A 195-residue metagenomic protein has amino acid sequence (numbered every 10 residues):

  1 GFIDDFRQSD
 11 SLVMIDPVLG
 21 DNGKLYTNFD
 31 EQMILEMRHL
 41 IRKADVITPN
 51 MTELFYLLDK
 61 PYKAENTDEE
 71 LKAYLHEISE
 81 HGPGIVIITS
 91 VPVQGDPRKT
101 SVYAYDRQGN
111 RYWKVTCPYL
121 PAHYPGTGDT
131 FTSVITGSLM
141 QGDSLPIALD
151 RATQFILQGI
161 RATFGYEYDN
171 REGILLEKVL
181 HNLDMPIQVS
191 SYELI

Functional and structural regions predicted by a protein language model:
G1-H39: Glycine/small-residue-rich loop that forms an oxyanion/phosphate-binding "nest" at active or ligand-binding sites
L19-D21, E53, S90-Q94, P118-P121 (+1 more regions): Glycine-rich beta-alpha junction loops
T27-Y112: Conserved phosphate/ATP/ADP-binding segment of small-molecule kinases
Y56, H123-L145: Short, small-residue alpha-helix embedded
P61-L71, M140-R151: Short, charged, surface-exposed loops that flank catalytic or proteolytic processing sites
R111-P125: Short pre-catalytic strand/loop immediately N-terminal to key active-site residues, enriched for Gly-Thr
P146-I195: Charged C-terminal helix
